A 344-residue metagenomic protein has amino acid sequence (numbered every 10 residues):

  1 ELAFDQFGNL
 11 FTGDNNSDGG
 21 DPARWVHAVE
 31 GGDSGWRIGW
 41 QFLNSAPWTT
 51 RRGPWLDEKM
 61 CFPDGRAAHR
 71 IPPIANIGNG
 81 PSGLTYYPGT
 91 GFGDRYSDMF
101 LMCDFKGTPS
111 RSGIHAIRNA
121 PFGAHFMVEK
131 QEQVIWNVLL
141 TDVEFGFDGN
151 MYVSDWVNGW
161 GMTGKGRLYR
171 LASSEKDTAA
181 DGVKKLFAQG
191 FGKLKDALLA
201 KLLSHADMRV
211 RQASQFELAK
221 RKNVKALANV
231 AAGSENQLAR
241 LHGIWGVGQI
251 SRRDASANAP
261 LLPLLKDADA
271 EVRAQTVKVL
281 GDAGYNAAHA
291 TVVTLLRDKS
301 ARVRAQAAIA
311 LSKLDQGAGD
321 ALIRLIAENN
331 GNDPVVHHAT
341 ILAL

Functional and structural regions predicted by a protein language model:
E1, L10-T12, Y96, M102 (+10 more regions): Extended, hydrophobic alpha-helical segments in both membrane/secreted and soluble proteins
E1-L198: Beta-propeller domains with acidic blade repeats across secreted/periplasmic ectodomains and cytosolic WD/CNH propellers
E144-F147, G192, L203-K220, W245-R252 (+1 more regions): C-terminal substrate/ligand-recognition segments
K193-K201, K222-G233, R252-K266, G284-R297 (+1 more regions): Amphipathic alpha-helical scaffolding segments comprising HEAT/armadillo-like alpha-solenoid repeats
A200, Q215, I244, L262 (+6 more regions): Hydrophobic core positions within HEAT/HEAT-like alpha-solenoid repeats
M208-R209, N236-L238, A270-E271, N286 (+2 more regions): Alpha-helix N-cap/helix-start positions at coil->helix boundaries
R211-Q212, L238-L241, A274, A290 (+3 more regions): Alpha-solenoid HEAT/ARM repeat scaffold
